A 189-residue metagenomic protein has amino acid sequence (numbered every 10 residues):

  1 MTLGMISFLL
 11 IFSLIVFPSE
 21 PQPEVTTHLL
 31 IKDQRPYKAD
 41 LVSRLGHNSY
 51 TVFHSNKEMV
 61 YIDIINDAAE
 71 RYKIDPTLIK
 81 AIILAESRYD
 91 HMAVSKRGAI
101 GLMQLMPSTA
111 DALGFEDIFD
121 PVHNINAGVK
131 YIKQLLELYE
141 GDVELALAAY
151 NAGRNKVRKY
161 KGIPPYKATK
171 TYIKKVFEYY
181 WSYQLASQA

Functional and structural regions predicted by a protein language model:
M1-N56, Y61-D67, Q188: An acidic, Gly/Ser/Thr/Pro-rich helix-cap/linker signature
D40-A189: Catalytic glycan-binding domains that act on GlcNAc-containing polysaccharides
